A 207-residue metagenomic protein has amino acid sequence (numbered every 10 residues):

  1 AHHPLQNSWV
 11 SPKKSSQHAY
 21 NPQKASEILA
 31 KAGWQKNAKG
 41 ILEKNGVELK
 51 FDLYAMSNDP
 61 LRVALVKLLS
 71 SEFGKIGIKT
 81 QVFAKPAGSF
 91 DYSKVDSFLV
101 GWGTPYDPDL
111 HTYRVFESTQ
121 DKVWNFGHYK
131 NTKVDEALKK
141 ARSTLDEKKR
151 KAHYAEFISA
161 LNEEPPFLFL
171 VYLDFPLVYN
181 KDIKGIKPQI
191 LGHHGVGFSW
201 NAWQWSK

Functional and structural regions predicted by a protein language model:
A1-L5, A32-M56, L145-K181: Bilobed periplasmic-binding protein-like "clamshell/Venus-flytrap" ligand-binding domains
A1-N37, S57-A64: Structural transition elements
W9-E27, K39-L49, D91-K94, Y113-S143 (+1 more regions): Short, solvent-exposed loop/beta-turn-alpha elements that line the ligand-binding surface or hinge of extracytoplasmic
W9-V10, N58-L61, A87-G88, G103-D107 (+2 more regions): Solvent-exposed loop/turn segments at secondary-structure junctions within structured extracellular/periplasmic domains
Q23, E27, V63-K67, S71 (+2 more regions): Solvent-exposed, polar/charged alpha-helical surfaces in well-ordered, non-transmembrane soluble domains, broadly
S70-K75, Q81, R142-S143, K149-A152 (+1 more regions): Conserved C-terminal helix/tail region of periplasmic/extracytoplasmic solute-binding proteins
S71-Q120, H153: Periplasmic binding protein-like
